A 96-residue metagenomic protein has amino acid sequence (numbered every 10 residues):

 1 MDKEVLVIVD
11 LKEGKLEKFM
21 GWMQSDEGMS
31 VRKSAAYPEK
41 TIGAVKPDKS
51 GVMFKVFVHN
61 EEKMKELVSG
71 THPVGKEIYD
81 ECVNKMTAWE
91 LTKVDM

Functional and structural regions predicted by a protein language model:
D2-D10: Active-site-flanking beta-strand signature of metal-NTP-handling nucleotidyl enzymes and homologous cyclase-like
D10-M23: Short, surface-exposed ligand-recognition loops at beta-strand->loop->(often short) alpha-helix junctions that present
S25-T41, F57-L91: An amphipathic, aromatic/His-enriched active-site/gating alpha helix that lines ligand/cofactor pockets
K46-D48: Residue-level recognition of beta-strand termini and adjacent short loop/turns
S50-K55: A generic structural motif
T92-M96: Short, low-order "capping/linker" segments at domain edges
